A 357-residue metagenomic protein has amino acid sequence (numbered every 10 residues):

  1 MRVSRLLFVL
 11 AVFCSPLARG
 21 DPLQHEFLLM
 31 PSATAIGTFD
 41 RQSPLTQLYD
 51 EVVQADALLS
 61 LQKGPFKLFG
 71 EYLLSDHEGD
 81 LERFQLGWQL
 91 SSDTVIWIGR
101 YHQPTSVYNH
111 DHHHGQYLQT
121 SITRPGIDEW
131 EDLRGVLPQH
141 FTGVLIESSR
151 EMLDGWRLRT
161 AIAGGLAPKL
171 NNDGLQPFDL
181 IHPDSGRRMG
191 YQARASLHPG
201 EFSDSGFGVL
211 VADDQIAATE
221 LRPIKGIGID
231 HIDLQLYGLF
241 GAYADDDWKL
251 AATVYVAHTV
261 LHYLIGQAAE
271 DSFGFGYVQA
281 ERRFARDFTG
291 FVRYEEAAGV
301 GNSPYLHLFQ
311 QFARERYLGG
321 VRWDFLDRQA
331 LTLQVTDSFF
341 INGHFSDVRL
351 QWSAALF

Functional and structural regions predicted by a protein language model:
P22-I36, L48-K169, S196-E201, F284 (+2 more regions): Outer membrane beta-barrel
L28-M30, Q62-P65, A193-S303: Detector for outer-membrane/organellar transmembrane beta-barrel domains, recognizing the amphipathic beta-strand
T34-T38, S75-H77, Q103-T105, G165-N171 (+5 more regions): Structural signature of outer-membrane beta-barrel domains
F39-Q47, H77-Q85, H110-H114, N172-D179 (+4 more regions): Outer-membrane beta-barrel translocator domains and adjoining extracellular loop/strand segments of Gram-negative
L48-A55, E78-E82, P138-T142, R187-Y191 (+4 more regions): Residues that define the transmembrane beta-barrel architecture of outer-membrane proteins
I146, L318-F325, Q329-A330, H344-F357: Outer-membrane beta-barrel "beta-signal"
E281, D287-R328, T332: Outer membrane beta-barrel transmembrane domains
